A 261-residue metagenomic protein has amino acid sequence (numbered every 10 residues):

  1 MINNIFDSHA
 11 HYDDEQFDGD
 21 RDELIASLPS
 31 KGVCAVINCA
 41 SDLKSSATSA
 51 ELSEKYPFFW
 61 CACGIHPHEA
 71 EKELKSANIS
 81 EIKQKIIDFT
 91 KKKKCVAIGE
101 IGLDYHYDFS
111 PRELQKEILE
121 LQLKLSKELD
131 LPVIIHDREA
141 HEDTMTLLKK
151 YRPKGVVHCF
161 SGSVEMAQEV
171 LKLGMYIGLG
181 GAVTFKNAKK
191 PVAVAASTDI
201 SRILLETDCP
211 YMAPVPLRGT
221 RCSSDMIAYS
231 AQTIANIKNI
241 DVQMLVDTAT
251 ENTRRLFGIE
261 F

Functional and structural regions predicted by a protein language model:
M1-F261: Mid-domain alpha/beta scaffold segments of enzyme catalytic cores
